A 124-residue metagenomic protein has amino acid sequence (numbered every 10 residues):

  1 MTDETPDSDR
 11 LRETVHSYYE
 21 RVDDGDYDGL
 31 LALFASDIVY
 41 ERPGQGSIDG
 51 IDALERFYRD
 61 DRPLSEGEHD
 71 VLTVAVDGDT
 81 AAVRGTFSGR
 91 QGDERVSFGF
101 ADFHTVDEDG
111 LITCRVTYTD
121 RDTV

Functional and structural regions predicted by a protein language model:
M1-L33: Short, low-complexity N-terminal intrinsically disordered segments enriched in polar/charged residues
T2-T5, E41, E55-V124: A beta-strand edge to alpha-helix "cap/lid" segment located at domain peripheries
Y19, G46, T73-A75: Structured beta->alpha junctions
S36: Short glycine-dipeptide loop
V39-I48: A short gly/proline-enriched turn/hairpin at secondary-structure junctions
S47-R56: Short beta-edge strand/loop motif at the mouth of beta-sheet-based domains
